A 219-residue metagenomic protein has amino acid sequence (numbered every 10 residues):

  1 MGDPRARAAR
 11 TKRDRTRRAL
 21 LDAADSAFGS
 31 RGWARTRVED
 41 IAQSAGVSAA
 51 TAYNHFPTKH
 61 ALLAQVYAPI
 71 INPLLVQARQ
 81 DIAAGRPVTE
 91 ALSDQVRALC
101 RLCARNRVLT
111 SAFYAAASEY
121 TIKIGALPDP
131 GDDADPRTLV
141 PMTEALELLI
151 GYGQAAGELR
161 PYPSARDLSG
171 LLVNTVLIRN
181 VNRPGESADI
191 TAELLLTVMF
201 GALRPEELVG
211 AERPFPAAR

Functional and structural regions predicted by a protein language model:
M1-P4, R101, V140-A156, Y162 (+1 more regions): C-terminal peripheral helix-coil segments that are non-catalytic and often amphipathic
R13-D25, I41, V66-I70, L74 (+2 more regions): Generic hydrophobic, amphipathic alpha-helix propensity
A19, A27-A61, Q65: Helix-turn-helix
A23-A27, L102, T175: Short amphipathic alpha-helical elements of helix-turn-helix/winged-helix folds
Q65, R79-N106, S169: Hydrophobic alpha-helical connector segments
Q80-D81, R97-A104, A115-T121, L196-L203: Helix-loop "lid/cap" segments that line or gate small-molecule binding pockets
C100-E147, V181: Short secondary-structure transition hinges
T110-Y114, I122-G125, E158-P163, E207-E212: Short, hydrophobic secondary-structure boundary micro-motifs
